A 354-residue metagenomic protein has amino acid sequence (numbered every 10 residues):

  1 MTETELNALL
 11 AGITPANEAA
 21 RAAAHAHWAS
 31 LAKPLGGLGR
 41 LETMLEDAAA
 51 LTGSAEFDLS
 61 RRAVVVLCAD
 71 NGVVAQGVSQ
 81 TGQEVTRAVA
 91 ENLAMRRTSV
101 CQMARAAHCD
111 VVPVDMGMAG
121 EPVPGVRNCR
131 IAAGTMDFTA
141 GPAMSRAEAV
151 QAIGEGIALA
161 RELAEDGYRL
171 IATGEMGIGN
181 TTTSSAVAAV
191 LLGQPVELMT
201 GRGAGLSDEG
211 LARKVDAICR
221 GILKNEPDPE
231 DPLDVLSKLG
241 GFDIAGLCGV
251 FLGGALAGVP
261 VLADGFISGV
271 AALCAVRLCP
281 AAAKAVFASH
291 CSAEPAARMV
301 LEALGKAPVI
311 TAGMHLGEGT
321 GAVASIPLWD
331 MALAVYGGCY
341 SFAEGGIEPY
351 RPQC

Functional and structural regions predicted by a protein language model:
M1-C354: N-terminal loops that bind phosphate or other acidic moieties and the adjacent beta-alpha structural core
